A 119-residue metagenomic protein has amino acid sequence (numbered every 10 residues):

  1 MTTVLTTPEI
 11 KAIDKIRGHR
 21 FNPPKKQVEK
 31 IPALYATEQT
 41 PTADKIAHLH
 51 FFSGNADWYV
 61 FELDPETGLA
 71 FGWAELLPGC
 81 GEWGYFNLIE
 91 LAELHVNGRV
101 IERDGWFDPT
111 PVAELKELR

Functional and structural regions predicted by a protein language model:
M1-G54, E117-R119: N-terminal domain-onset segments
D14, V28, G79, R99-V100: Short linear sequence motifs
H19, L49-H50, Y59, G84 (+1 more regions): Short non-domain terminal segments
P23-K26, A56-E62, L88: Proteins with a high burden of low-complexity, intrinsically disordered sequence enriched in S/T/G/P/A and R, requiring
Q27, D64, V112-A113: A generic structural signal for solvent-exposed, polar alpha-helical segments
H48-E66: Hydrophobic/aromatic-rich, well-ordered segments within soluble, folded domains that form packed cores
F61-H95: Acidic, aromatic-enriched beta-alpha/helix-loop junctions
G81-R119: Helix-rich interaction surfaces within compact, conserved domain-sized segments that mediate assembly or partner
